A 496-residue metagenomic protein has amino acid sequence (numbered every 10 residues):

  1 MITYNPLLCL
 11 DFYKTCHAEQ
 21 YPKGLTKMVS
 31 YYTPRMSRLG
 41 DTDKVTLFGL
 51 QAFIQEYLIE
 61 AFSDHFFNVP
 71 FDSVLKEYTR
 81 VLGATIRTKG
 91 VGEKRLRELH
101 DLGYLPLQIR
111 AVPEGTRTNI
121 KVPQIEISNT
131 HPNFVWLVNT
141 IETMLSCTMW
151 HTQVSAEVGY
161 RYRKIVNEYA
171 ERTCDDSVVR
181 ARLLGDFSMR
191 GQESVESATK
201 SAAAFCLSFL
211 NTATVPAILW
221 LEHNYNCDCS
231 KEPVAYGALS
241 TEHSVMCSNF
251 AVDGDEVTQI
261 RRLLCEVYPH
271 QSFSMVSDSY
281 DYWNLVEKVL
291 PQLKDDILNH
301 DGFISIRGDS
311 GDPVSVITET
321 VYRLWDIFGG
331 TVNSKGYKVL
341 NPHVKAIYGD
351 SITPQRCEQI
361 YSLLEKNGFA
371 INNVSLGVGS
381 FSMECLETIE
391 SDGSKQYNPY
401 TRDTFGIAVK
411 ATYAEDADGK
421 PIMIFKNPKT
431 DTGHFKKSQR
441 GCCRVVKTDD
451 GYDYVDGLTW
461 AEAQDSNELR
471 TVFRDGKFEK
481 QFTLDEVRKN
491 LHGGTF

Functional and structural regions predicted by a protein language model:
I2-E60, F209-D228, A251-T258, W283 (+3 more regions): Gly/Ser/Thr/Ala-enriched C-terminal appendages of enzymes
I2-G40, Y78, V91-G92, R97-P106 (+2 more regions): Buried, small/hydrophobic-residue-enriched core segments of structured protein domains
L10, A18, S63-D64, N68 (+5 more regions): Generic intrinsically disordered, low-complexity segments enriched for polar/acidic and small residues
V29-H100: N-terminal, Lys/Arg-enriched amphipathic/low-complexity engagement segments that precede the first folded domain
A84, Q124-I125, M423: Hydrophobic transmembrane signal anchors and adjacent membrane-proximal interface regions, especially in viral
A111-V112: Outer-membrane beta-barrel transmembrane strands
